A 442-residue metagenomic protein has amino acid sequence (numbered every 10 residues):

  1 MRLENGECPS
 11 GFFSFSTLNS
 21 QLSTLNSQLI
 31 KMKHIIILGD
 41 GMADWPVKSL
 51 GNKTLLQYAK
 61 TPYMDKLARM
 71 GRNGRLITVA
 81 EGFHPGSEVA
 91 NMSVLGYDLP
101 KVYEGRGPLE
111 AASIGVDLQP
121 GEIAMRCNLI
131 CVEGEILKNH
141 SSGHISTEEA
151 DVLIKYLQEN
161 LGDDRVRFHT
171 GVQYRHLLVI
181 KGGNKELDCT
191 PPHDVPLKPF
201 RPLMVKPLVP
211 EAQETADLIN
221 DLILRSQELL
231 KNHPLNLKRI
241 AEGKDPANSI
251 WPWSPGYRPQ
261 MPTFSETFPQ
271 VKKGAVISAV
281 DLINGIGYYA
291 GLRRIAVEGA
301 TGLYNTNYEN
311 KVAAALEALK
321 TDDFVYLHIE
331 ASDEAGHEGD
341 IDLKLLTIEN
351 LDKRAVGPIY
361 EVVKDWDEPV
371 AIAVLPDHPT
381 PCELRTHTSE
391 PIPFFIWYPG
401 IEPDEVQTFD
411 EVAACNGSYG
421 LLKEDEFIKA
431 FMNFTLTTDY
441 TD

Functional and structural regions predicted by a protein language model:
M1, S16-T17, I219, Y308: Generic alpha-helix initiation/capping and coil-helix boundary signal
M1-E4, G11-F12, L229-P234: Short regulatory "switch" loops immediately downstream of catalytic or recognition motifs within protein catalytic
M1-E7, N19-Q21, N26, T438-D442: Short, low-complexity, charge-dense intrinsically disordered segments
R2-N5, P9, I180, C415: Intrinsically disordered, low-complexity segments enriched in small/polar residues
C8-G11, E405: N-terminal leader/targeting signatures
S10-F12, L29-M32: Extreme N-terminus of proteins, especially the signal/transit-peptide cleavage junction and the first residues
F12-F15, Y440: Aromatic (phenylalanine/tyrosine) cluster motif
K31-D442: Feature captures the catalytic ectodomains and active-site-proximal regions of enzymes that hydrolyze or transfer
